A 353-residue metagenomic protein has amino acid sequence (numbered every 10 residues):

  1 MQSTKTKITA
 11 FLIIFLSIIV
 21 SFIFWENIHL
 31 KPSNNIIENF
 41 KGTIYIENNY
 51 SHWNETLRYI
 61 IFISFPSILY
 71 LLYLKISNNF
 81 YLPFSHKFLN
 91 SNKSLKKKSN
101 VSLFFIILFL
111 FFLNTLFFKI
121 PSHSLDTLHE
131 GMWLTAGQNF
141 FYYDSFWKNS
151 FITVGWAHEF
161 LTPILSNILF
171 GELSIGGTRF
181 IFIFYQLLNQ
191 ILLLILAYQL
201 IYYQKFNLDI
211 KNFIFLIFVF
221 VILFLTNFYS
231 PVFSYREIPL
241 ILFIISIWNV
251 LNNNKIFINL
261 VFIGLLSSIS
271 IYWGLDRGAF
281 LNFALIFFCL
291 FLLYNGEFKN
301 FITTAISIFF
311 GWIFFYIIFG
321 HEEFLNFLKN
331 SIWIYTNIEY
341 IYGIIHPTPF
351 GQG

Functional and structural regions predicted by a protein language model:
M1-I19, N54-T115: Start-transfer (signal-anchor) and selected internal transmembrane alpha helices of multi-pass inner/ER membrane
T4-K5, N92-L103, L208-K211, N295-S307: Membrane-interfacial entry segments at the cytosolic side of transmembrane helices
S17-I37, L113-E159, I168-L188, V221-Y235 (+2 more regions): Transmembrane catalytic cores of multi-pass membrane glycosyltransferases and polysaccharide-assembly enzymes
E38-I60, L95, S267, P347-Q352: Membrane-interface segments at the starts/ends of alpha-helical transmembrane spans
I44-I46, K205-F206, L240-L260, N295-G296: Membrane-interface transmembrane helices that cradle and orient dolichyl/undecaprenyl
I46-P66, G155, F182-L188, D209-W248 (+2 more regions): Membrane-interface micro-motifs in multi-pass membrane enzymes
F180-N207: Transmembrane-helix motifs of polytopic, lipid-linked glycan transferases
L260-L275, L281-I286: Membrane-interface alpha helices of multi-pass inner-membrane proteins
